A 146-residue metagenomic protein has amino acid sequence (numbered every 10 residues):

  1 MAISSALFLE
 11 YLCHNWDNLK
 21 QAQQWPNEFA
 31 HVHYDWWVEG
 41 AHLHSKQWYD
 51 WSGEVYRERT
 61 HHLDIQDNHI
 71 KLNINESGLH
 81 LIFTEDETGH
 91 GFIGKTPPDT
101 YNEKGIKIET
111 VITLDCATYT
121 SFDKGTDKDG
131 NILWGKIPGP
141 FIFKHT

Functional and structural regions predicted by a protein language model:
A2-K46, W51-S52: Short N-terminal edge-element motif at the start of the domain
S5, N15, L19-W25, W51-T146: Calycin-type beta-barrel ligand-binding domains and close structural analogs
